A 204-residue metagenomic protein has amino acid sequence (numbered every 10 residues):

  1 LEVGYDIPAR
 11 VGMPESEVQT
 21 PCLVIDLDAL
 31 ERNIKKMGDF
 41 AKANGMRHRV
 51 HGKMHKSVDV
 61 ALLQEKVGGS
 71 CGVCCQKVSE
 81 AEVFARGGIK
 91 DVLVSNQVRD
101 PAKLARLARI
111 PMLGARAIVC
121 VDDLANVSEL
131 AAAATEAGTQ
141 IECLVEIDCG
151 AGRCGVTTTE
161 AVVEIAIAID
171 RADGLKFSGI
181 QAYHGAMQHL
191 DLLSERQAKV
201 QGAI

Functional and structural regions predicted by a protein language model:
L1-V3: Short, solvent-exposed beta-strand-terminating loops
Y5-R10, A29-V60, Q76: N-terminal glycine-rich anion-binding loops that anchor highly charged ligand groups
D6-I25: Generic N-terminal amphipathic, Lys/Arg-enriched alpha-helix
V18-T20, G45, G114-R116: Short, solvent-exposed beta-strand edge segments and adjacent coil->beta transition regions
L23-L30, V200: Short acidic-aromatic active-site loops that bind/stabilize oxyanions
R32-K35, M112, Q201-G202: Acidic, metal/ion-coordinating pockets
H51-H189, L193: Active-site-proximal beta-alpha core segment in soluble small-molecule metabolic enzymes
D191-I204: C-terminal active-site-proximal or functional interface alpha/beta core segments in diverse enzymes
